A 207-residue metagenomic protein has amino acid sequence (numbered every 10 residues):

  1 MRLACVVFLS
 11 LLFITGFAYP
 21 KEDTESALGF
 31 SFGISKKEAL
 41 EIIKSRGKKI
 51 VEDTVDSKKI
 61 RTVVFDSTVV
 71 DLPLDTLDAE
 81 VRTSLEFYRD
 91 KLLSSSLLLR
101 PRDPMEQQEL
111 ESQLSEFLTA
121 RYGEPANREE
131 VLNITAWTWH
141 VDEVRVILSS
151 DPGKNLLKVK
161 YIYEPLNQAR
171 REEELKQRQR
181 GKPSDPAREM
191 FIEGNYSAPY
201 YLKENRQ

Functional and structural regions predicted by a protein language model:
M1-A4: Positively charged n-region of N-terminal signal peptides that target proteins for export
V6, E22-T24, S84: Short, functionally important structural connectors and interaction interfaces within domains
V6-T15: Bacterial N-terminal signal peptides
V7, S67-V70, Y122, E130-L132: Short secondary-structure boundary micro-motifs
L11, L74-T76, E86-Y88, R128-E130 (+2 more regions): Sterically constrained small-residue positions within well-ordered secondary structures of folded domains
Y19-K59, L98-Q207: Non-cytosolic coordination micro-motifs
R61-E106: Mid-chain, structured segments of secreted extracytoplasmic proteins
